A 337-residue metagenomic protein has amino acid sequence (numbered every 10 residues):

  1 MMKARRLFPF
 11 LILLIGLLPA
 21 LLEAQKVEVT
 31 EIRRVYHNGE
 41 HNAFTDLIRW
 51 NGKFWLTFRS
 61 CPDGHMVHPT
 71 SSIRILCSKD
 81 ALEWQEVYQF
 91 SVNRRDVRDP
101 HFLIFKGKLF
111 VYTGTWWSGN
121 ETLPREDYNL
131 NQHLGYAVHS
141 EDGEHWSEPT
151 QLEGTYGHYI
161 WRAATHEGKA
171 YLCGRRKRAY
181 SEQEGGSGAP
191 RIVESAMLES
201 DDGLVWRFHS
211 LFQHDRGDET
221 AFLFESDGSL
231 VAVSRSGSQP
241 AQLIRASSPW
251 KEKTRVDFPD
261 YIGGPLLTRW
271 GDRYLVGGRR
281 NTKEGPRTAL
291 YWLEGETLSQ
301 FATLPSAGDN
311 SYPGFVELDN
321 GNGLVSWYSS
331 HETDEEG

Functional and structural regions predicted by a protein language model:
M1-L11: Bacterial N-terminal signal peptides that target proteins for export
P9-P19: Bacterial N-terminal signal peptides
Q25-A43, I48-D96, L103-D309, V316-G337: Beta-rich carbohydrate-recognition and catalytic domains
